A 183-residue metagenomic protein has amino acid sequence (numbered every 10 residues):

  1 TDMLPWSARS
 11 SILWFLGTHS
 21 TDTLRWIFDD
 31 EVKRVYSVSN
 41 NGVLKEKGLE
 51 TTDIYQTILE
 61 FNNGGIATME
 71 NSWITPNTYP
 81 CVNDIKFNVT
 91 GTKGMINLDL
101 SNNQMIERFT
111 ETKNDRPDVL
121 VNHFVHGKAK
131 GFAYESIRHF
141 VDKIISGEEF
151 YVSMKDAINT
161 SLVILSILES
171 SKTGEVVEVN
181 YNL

Functional and structural regions predicted by a protein language model:
T1-L49, G174: Predominantly a Rossmann-like dinucleotide-binding segment in NAD(P)-dependent oxidoreductases
S20-T21, A133-R138, I164-L165: A general structural signal for well-ordered alpha-helical segments in protein cores
T21, T51-Y55, S161: Conserved glycosyltransferase catalytic-site signature
D30, R34-V35, Y55-Q56, E60-I66: Glycine-rich, aromatic-lined ligand/substrate-binding cores of catalytic and carbohydrate-binding domains
V35-V38, E70, N180: Solvent-exposed beta-strand sheet faces enriched in polar/charged residues
E46-T52, N62-E135, S153: NAD(P)-dinucleotide binding in Rossmann-like oxidoreductases
Y55-T57, I85-F87, L168: Residue-level detector of beta-strand structural context in well-folded domains
N62, H139-L183: C-terminal helix-rich "cap/oligomerization" subdomain common to oxidoreductases
